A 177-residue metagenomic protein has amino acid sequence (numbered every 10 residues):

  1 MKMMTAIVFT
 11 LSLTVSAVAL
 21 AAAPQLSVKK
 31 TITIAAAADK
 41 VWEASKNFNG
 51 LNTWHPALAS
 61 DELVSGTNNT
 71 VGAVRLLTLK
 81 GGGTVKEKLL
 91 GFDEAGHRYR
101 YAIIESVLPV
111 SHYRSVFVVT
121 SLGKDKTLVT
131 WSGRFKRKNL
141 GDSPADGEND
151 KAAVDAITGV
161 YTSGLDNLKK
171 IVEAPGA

Functional and structural regions predicted by a protein language model:
A6-S16: Bacterial N-terminal signal peptides
A19-S65: Hydrophobic ligand-binding cavity/cleft-lining segments
Q25-T33, V74, T84, R98 (+2 more regions): Intrinsic-disorder/low-complexity, polar/charged segments enriched in Ser/Thr/Lys/Arg/Asp/Glu/Gln
K30-I32, V85-G91, E105, Y113-S121 (+1 more regions): Hydrophobic/aromatic beta-strand elements that line small-molecule binding cavities or substrate pockets in beta-rich
A35-D39, L90-H97, V118-L128, K170 (+1 more regions): A short, structured loop/turn motif at beta-sheet edges
A37-A38, A44-N47, V85, A153 (+1 more regions): Stable alpha-helical elements in mature extracytoplasmic
T53, E62-P109, S163-A177: Glycine-rich portal/gate segments that line the openings of hydrophobic small-molecule binding cavities
L128, F135-A177: A conserved amphipathic terminal alpha-helix motif
